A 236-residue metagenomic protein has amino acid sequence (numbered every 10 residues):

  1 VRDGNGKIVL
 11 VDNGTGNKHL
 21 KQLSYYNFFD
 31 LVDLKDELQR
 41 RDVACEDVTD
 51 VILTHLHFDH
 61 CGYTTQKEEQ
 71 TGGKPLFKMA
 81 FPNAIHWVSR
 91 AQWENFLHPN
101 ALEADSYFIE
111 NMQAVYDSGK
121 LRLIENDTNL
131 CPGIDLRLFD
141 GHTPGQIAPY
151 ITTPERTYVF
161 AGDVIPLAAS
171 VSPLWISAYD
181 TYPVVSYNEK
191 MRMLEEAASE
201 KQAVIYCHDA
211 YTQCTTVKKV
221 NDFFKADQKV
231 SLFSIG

Functional and structural regions predicted by a protein language model:
V1-D36, R40, A148-D163: Conserved beta-strand hairpin/beta-sheet module of binuclear metal-dependent hydrolase folds, prominently
V9-V11, I52, H86, Y158-F160 (+1 more regions): Residue-level marker for buried hydrophobic side chains located in beta-strands that build the well-ordered beta-sheet
N13-G16, L56, A91-Q92, G141-T143 (+2 more regions): Active-site metal-binding loops of divalent metal-dependent hydrolases
Y25-V32, D36, P154-G236: Cap/insert and terminal regions of metallo-dependent hydrolase folds
F29-V43, D47, T71-L138, Y187-K201: Metallo-beta-lactamase
V48-D59: Metallo-beta-lactamase
G62-K74, T215-K218: Metal-dependent catalytic neighborhoods of phosphoester/phosphodiester hydrolases
T65-E68, R137-I147: Active-site glycine- and acidic-residue-rich loops that bind and position anionic ligands or nucleotide-like cofactors
